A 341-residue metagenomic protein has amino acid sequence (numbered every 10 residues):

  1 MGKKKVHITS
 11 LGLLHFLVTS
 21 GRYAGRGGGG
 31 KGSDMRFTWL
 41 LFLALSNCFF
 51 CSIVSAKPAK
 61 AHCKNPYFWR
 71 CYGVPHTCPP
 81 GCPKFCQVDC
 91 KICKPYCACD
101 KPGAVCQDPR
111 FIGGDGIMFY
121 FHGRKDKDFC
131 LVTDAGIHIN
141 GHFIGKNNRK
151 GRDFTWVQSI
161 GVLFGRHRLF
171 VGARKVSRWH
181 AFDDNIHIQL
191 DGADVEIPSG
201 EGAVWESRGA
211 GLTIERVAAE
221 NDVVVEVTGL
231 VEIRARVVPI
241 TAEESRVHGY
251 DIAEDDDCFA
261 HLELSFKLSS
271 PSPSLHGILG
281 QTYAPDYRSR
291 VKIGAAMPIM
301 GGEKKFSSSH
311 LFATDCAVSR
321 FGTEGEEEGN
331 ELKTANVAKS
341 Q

Functional and structural regions predicted by a protein language model:
M1-K4, F37-T38, K339-Q341: A positional/structural detector of protein chain ends, strongest at the extreme C-terminus and weakly at the extreme
M1-S33: Intrinsically disordered, low-complexity basic segments at termini and long loops, enriched in Pro/Gly and/or Arg/Ser
I8-T19, R36-V54: Cleavable N-terminal signal peptides of Sec/SRP-targeted secreted and luminal proteins
L14, R22, S33, F49-F50 (+4 more regions): Intrinsically disordered, low-complexity N-terminal regions enriched in serine/proline/glycine with scattered basic
R22-R26, K31-M35, L43, S52-V54 (+3 more regions): N-terminal leader/presequence-like segments
F50-Y72, G113-D115, H122-G123, C130-T133: Low-complexity, Ser/Thr/Pro-rich intrinsically disordered segments found in N-terminal tails, propeptides, targeting
K57-D100: Secreted, short cysteine-rich peptides and small extracellular cysteine-rich domains stabilized by multiple disulfide
D100-Q341: Von Willebrand factor type D
